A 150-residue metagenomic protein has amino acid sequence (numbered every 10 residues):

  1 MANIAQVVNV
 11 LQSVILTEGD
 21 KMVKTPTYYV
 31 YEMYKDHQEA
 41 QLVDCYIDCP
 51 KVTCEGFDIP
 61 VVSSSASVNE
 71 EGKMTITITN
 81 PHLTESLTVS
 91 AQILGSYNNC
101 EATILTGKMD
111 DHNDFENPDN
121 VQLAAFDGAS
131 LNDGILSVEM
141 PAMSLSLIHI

Functional and structural regions predicted by a protein language model:
M1-S63: Aromatic/acidic polysaccharide-binding cleft in carbohydrate-active enzymes
I4-V7, T79, L105: Active-site-proximal beta-strand/loop segments in catalytic clefts of secreted hydrolases
V8-V14, M74, L83-S86, M109-H112: Flexible loop/turn segments at secondary-structure boundaries
D48-P50, E70-G72, E85, A129-L136: Ser/Thr- and Asn-enriched, surface-exposed coil loops between beta-strands
D58-N98, A102, M143-S146: Carbohydrate-binding surface patches
S96-L136: Acidic, Ser/Thr/Pro-rich beta/coil linker or hinge segments at domain junctions
V138-M140: Short, flexible loop/turn segments at beta-strand junctions in immunoglobulin-like and fibronectin type III
I148-I150: Conserved small/polar residues in nucleotide/adenosyl-binding loops
